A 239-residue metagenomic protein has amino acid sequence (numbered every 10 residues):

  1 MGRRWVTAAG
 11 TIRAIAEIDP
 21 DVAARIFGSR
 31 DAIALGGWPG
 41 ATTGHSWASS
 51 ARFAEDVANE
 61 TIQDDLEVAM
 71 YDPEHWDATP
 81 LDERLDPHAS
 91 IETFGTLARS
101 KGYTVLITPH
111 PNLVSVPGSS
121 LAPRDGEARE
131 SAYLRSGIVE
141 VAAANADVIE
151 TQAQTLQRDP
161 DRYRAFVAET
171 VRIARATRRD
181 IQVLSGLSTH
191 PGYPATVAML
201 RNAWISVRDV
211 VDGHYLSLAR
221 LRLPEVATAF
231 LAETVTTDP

Functional and structural regions predicted by a protein language model:
M1-P239: Glycan-processing catalytic domains of CAZymes
